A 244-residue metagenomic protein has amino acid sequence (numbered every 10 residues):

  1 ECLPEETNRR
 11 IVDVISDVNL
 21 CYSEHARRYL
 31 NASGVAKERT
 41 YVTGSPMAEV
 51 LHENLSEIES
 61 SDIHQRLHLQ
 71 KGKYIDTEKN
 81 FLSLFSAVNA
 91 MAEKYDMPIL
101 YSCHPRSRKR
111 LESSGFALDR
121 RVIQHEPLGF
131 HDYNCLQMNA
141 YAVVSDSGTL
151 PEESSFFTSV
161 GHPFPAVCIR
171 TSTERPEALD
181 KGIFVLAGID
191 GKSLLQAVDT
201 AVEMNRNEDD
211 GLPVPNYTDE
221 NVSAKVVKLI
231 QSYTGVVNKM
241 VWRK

Functional and structural regions predicted by a protein language model:
E1-D17, Q137: A conserved, positively charged/aromatic
V12-K79: A nucleotide-sugar donor-handling region in carbohydrate enzymes
N19, Y133-A178: A donor-sugar binding/catalytic signature common to diverse glycosyltransferases and related nucleotide-sugar
C21, Y41-V42, I123-P127, F184-D190: Short acidic-hydrophobic, aromatic-tinged amphipathic segments that line or gate anion-handling sites
S23-H25, G44, H104-P105, S147 (+1 more regions): Helix N-cap/beta->alpha junction signal
E59-N139, K244: Donor-nucleotide binding loops and adjacent catalytic segments primarily of GT-B fold Leloir glycosyltransferases
R175-A201, G211-S223: Change "using UDP/GDP/dTDP sugars" to "using nucleotide sugars
E203-K244: C-terminal amphipathic helix plus adjacent low-complexity, charged tail appended to glycosyltransferase catalytic
